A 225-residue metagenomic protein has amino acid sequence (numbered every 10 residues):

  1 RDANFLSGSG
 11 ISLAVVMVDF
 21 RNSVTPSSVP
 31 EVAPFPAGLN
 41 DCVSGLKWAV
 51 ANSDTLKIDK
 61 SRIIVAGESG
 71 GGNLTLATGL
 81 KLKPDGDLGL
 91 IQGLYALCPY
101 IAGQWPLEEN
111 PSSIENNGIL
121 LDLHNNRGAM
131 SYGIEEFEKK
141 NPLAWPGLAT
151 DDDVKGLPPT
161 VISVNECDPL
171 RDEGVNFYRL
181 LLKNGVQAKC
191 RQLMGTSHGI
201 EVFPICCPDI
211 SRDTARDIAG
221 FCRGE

Functional and structural regions predicted by a protein language model:
R1-E225: Alpha/beta-hydrolase superfamily serine-hydrolase fold, recognizing
